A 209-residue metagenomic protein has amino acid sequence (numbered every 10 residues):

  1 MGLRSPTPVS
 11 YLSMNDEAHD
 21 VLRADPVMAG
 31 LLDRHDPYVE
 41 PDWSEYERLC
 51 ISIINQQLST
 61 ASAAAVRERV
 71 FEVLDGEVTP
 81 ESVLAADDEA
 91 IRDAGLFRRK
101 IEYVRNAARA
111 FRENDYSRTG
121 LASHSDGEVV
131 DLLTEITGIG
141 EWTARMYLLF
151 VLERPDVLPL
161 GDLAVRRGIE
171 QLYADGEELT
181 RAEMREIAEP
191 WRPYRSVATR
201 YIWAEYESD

Functional and structural regions predicted by a protein language model:
M1-S123, E186-D209: N-terminal polyanion-binding entry modules of DNA glycosylases/AP lyases and select other DNA-binding proteins
V83, R118-L121, D156-V157, G176-L179: Short, surface-exposed helix-loop/turn micro-motifs enriched in polar/charged residues
R109-G138, E178: Helix-hairpin-helix/helix-loop-helix acidic hairpins
S125-Q171: Catalytic DNA-binding helix-loop module of base-excision-repair DNA glycosylases/AP lyases
L149-V151, M184-A188: Small/polar glycine-rich anion-binding or flexible loop at a beta-alpha turn
L163-E177, E183-E186: C-terminal end-helix/capping segment
